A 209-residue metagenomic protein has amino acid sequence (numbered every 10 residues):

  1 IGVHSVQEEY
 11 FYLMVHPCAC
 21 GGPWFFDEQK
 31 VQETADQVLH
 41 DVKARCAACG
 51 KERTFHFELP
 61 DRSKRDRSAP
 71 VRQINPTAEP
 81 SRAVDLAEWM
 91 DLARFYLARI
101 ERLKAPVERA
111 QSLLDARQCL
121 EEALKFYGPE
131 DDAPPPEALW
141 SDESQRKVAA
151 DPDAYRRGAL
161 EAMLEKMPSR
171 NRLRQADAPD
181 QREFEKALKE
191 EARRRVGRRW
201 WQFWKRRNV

Functional and structural regions predicted by a protein language model:
I1-Q37, A47-R207: Long, contiguous binding/interaction regions
V42-A44: Append "Rare intracellular matches occur via the same short Y/T/C beta-strand/loop motifs
